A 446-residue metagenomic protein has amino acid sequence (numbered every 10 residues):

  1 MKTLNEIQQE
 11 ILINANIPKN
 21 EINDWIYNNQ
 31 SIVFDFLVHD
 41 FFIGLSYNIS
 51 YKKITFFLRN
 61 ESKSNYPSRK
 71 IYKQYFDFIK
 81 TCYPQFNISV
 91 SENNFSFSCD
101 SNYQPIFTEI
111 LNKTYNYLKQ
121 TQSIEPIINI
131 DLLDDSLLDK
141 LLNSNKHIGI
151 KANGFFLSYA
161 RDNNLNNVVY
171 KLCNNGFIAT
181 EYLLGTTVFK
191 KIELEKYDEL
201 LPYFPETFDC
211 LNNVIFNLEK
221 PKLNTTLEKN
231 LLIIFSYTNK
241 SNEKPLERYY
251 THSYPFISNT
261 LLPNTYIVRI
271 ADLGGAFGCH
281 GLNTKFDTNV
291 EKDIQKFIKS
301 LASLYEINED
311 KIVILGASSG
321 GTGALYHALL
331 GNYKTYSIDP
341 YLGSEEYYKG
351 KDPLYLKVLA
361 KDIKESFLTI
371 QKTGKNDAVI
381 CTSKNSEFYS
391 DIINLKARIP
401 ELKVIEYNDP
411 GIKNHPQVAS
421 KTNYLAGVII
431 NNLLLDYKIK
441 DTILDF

Functional and structural regions predicted by a protein language model:
F41-S101: Intrinsically disordered, low-complexity regulatory segments enriched in Ser/Thr/Pro and charged residues
L211-P263, G274: Short, surface-exposed "cap/lid" segments of acyl-processing enzymes
I267-N289: Cap/lid segment of the alpha/beta-hydrolase catalytic domain
N283-Y305: Alpha/beta-hydrolase active-site loop
I307-A317: Alpha/beta-hydrolase fold nucleophile elbow
G316-G320, A324: Gly/Ala-rich beta-loop-alpha elbow adjacent to hydrolase catalytic centers
E346-H415, D436: The feature captures the conserved acid-bearing segment of alpha/beta-hydrolase catalytic domains
E401-F446: C-terminal catalytic histidine-bearing segment of alpha/beta-hydrolase fold enzymes
